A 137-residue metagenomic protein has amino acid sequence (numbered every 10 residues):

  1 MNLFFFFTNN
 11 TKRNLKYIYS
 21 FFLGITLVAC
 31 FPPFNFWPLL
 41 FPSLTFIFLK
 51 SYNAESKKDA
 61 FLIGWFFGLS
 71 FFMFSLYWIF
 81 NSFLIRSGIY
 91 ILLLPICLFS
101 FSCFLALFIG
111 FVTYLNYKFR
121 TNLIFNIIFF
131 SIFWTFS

Functional and structural regions predicted by a protein language model:
N2-S137: Membrane-embedded alpha-helical bundles of multi-pass enzymes that act on lipidic or dolichyl-linked glycan substrates
